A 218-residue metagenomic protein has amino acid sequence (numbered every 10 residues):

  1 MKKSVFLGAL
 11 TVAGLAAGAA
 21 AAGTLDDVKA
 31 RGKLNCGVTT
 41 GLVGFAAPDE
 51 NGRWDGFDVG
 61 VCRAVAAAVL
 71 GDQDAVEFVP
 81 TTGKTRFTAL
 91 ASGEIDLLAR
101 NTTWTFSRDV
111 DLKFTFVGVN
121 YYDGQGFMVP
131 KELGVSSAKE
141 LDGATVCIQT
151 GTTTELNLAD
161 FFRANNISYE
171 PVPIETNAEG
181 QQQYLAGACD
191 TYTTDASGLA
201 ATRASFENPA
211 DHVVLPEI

Functional and structural regions predicted by a protein language model:
M1-G8: Bacterial N-terminal signal peptides that target proteins for export
A17-A19: N-terminal signal peptide c-region/cleavage motif recognized by signal peptidases
A22-G23, D27-N101, P171: Extracytoplasmic small-molecule ligand-binding "clamshell" domains of the periplasmic binding protein/Venus flytrap
L25-D26, F87, A138, A178-Q181: Short hydrophobic/charged patches on amphipathic alpha-helices used for structural packing and interfaces
K33-T40, D55, K139-E155: Short loop->beta-strand "edge-of-pocket" segments that line small-molecule binding or catalytic clefts across diverse
L34-N35, G71-D74, A91-R100, A144-C147 (+3 more regions): Alpha-to-beta junction loops
E50-N51, R63-D74, F116, T154-P173 (+1 more regions): Ligand-binding cleft/hinge of the Venus flytrap
R63, A67, A75-E140, A200-I218: Acidic, polar ligand-binding/catalytic clefts
